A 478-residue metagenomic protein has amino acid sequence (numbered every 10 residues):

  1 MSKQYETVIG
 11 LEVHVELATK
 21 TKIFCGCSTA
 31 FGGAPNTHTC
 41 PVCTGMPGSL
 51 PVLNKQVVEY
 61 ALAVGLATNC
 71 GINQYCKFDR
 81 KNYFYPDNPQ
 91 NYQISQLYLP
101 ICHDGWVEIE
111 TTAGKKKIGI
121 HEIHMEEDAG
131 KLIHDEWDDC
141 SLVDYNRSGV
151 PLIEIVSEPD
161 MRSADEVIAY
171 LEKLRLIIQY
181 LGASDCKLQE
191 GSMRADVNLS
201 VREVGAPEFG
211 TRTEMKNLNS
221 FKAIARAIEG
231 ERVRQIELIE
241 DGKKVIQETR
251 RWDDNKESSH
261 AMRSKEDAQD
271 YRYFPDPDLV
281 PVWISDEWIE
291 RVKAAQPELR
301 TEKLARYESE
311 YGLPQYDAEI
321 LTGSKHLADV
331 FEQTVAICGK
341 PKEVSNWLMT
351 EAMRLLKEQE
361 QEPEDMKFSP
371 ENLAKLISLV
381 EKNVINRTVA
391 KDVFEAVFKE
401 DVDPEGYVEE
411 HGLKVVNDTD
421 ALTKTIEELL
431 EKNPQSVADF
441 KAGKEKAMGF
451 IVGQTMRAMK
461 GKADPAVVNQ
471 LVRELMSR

Functional and structural regions predicted by a protein language model:
M1-E298, Q315, A336-K340, T350: Basic, nucleic-acid-interacting segments
K3, G312, V335-V344, K382-I385 (+1 more regions): Structural motif
K3, Y145-V150, L188-A195, V204-P207 (+1 more regions): C-terminal non-catalytic interaction appendages of large macromolecular assemblies
A18, N198, R202, V233 (+8 more regions): Amphipathic alpha-helical core segments of compact helical bundles
E190-E203, E308-V330, P341-E358, E371-L373 (+2 more regions): Core structural elements
W288-A295, E302, E332-I337, L373-I385: Extended, non-catalytic structural segments that build the interaction scaffolds of large macromolecular assemblies
I337-C338, V344, A352-K367, K375-V380 (+1 more regions): M16/insulysin-pitrilysin zinc metalloprotease superfamily fold
P363-A374, S378, R387-R457: Strongly charged, low-complexity linkers/loops
